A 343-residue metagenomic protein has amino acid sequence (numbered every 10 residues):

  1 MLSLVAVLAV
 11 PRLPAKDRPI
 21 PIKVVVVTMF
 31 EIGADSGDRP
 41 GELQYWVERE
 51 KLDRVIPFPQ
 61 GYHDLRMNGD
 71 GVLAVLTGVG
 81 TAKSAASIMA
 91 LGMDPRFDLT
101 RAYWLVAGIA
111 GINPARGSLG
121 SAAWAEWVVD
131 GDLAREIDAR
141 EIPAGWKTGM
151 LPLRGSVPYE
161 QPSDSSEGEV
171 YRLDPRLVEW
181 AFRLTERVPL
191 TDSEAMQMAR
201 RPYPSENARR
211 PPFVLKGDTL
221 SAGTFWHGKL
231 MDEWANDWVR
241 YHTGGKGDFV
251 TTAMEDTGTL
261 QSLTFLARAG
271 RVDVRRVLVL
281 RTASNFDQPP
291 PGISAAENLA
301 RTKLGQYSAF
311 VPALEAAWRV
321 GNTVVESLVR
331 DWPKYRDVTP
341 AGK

Functional and structural regions predicted by a protein language model:
M1-A9: Bacterial N-terminal signal peptides
R12-P14: Sec/Tat signal peptide C-region and signal peptidase I cleavage site
K16-K343: Accessory terminal and edge-of-domain segments that mediate assembly/interaction and cofactor placement around
